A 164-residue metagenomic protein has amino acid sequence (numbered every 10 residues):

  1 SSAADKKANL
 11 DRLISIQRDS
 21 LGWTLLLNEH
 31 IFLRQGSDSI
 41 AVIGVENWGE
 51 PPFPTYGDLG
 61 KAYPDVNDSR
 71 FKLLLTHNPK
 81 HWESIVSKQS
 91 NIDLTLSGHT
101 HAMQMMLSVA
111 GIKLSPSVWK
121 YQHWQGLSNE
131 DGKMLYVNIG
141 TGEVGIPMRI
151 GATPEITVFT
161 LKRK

Functional and structural regions predicted by a protein language model:
S1-K164: Soluble catalytic domains of enzymes that build or remodel membrane lipids, polysaccharides, and related
